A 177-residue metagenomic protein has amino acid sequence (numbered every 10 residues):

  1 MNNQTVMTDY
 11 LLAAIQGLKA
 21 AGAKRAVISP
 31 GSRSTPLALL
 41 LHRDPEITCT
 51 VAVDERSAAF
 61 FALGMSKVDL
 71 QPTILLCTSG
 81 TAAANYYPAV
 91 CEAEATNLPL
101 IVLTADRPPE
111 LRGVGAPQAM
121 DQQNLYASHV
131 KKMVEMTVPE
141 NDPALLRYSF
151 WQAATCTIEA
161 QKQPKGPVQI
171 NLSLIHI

Functional and structural regions predicted by a protein language model:
M1-S79: Thiamine diphosphate
T35, R56-A59, A82-A84, R107-R112 (+1 more regions): Short gly/pro/ser/thr-enriched loop/turn and capping motifs at secondary-structure boundaries
F61-M65, A89-E92, L125-Y126, E159: Hydrophobic/aromatic ligand-binding patch that stacks against planar heteroaromatic rings of cofactors or nucleotides
Q71, Q118-K165: Conserved thiamine diphosphate
L76-T78, P99-D106, T137, Q169-S173: Short beta-strand segments
C91-G115, A119-M133, Q163, P167: Hydrophobic or amphipathic alpha-helical targeting/insertion segments
I175-I177: Conserved small/polar residues in nucleotide/adenosyl-binding loops
